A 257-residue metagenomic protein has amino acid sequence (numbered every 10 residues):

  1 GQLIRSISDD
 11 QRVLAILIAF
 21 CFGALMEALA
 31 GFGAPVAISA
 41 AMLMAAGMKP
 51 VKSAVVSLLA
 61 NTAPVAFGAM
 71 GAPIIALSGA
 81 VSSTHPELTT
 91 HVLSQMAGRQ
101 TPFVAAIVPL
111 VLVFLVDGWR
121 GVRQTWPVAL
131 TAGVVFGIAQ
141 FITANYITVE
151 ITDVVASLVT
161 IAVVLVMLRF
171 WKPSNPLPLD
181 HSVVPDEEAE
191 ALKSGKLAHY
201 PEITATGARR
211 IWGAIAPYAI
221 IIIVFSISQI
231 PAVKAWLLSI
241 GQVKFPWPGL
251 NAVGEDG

Functional and structural regions predicted by a protein language model:
G1-S8, E87: Flexible loop linkers connecting adjacent transmembrane helices in multi-pass alpha-helical membrane transporters
S6-D9, G47, G207-I211: Helix-boundary and loop/linker segments of multi-pass membrane transporters
D10, L14-P127: Hydrophobic transmembrane alpha-helices that form the pore/transport pathway of multi-pass ion and small-solute
Q11-I16, T125, A129, D153 (+2 more regions): Residue-level signature of transmembrane alpha-helical entry/exit and packing/kink sites in multi-pass membrane
L14-P35, L165-I215: Alpha-helical transmembrane segments and their immediate interhelical/interface regions in integral membrane proteins
G68-G79, T90-S94, G98-K196, V224-S228: Transmembrane-helix bundle segments that line or gate the permeation/cavity pathway in multi-pass membrane proteins
K196, G207-G257: Transmembrane helical segments that form the transport core of multi-pass membrane transport proteins
